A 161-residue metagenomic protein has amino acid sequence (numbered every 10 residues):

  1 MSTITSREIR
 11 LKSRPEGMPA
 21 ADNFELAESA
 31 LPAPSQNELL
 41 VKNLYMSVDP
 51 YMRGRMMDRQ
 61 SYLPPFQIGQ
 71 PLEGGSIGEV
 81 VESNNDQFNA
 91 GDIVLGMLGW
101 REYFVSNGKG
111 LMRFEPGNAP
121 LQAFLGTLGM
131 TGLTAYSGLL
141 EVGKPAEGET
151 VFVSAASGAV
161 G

Functional and structural regions predicted by a protein language model:
S2-I9: Short structural boundary motif marking the start of a folded domain
R7, E38-L40, T150: Residues that mark the start of a beta-strand
E8, N43, A135: Terminal peptide-recognition signature
L11-G17, M46-V48: Short polar catalytic/cofactor-binding loops
M18-A30, Q60: Short glycine/threonine/proline-enriched tight-turn/helix- or strand-capping micro-motif at secondary-structure
L31-V48, M57-W100: Glycine-rich beta-strand-centered segment in the early N-terminal region that forms part of a ligand/cofactor-binding
G74-E79, Q87-A155: NAD(P)H dinucleotide-binding glycine-rich loop of Rossmann-like/cofactor-binding domains, especially the beta1-alpha1
G161: N-terminal Rossmann-fold NAD(P) dinucleotide-binding loop
